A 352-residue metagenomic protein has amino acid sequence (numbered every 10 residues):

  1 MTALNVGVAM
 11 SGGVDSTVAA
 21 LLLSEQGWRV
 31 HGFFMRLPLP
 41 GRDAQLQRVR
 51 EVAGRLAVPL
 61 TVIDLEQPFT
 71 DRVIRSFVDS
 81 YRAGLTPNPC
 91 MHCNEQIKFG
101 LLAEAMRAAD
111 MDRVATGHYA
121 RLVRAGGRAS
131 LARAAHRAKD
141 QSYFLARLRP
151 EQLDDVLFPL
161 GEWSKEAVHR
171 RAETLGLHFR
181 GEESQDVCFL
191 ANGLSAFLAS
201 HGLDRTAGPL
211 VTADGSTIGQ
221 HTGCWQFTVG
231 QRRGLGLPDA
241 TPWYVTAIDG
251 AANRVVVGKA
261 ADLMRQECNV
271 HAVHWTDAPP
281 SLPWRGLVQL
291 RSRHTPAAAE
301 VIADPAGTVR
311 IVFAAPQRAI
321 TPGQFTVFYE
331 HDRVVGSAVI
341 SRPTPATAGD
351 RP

Functional and structural regions predicted by a protein language model:
M1-R147, L157, E166, E173 (+1 more regions): ATP-dependent adenylation/nucleotidyltransferase module used to activate substrates
A115-L122, G127-P352: AMP-forming adenylation/ATP pyrophosphatase catalytic core
